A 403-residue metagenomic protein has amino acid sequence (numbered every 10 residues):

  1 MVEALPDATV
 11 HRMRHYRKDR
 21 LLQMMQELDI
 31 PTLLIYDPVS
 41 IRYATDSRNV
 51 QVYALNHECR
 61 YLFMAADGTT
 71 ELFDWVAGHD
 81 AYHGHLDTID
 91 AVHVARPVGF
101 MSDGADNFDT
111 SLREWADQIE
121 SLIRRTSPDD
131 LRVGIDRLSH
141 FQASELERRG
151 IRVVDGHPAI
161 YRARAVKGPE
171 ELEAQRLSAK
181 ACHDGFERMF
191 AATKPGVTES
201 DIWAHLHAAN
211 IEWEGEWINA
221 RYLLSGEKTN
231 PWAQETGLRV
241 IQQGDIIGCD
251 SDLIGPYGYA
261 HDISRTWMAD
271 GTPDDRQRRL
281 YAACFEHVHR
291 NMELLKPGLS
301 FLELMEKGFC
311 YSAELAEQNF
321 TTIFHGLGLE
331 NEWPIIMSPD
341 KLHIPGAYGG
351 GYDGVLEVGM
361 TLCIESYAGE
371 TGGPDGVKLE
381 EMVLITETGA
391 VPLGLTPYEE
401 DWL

Functional and structural regions predicted by a protein language model:
M1-L403: Active-site neighborhoods and metal-handling regions in enzymes and metal-associated proteins
